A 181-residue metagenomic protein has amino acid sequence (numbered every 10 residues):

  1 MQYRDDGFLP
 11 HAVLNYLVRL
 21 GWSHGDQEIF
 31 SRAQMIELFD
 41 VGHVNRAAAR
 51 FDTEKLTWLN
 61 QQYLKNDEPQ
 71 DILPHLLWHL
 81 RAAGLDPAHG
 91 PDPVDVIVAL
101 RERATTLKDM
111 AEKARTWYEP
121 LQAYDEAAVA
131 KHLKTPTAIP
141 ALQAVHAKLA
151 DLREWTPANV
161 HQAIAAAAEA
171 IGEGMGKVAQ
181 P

Functional and structural regions predicted by a protein language model:
M1-L64: Alpha-helical recognition segments enriched in aromatics with Gly/Pro capping that present substrate-recognition
H24-Q27, A48, A88-D92, T156 (+1 more regions): Short, surface-exposed helix-loop/turn micro-motifs enriched in polar/charged residues
P69-I171: Small-residue-rich helix-loop
V178-P181: Glycine-rich, acidic loop segments that terminate in or are immediately followed by a histidine
